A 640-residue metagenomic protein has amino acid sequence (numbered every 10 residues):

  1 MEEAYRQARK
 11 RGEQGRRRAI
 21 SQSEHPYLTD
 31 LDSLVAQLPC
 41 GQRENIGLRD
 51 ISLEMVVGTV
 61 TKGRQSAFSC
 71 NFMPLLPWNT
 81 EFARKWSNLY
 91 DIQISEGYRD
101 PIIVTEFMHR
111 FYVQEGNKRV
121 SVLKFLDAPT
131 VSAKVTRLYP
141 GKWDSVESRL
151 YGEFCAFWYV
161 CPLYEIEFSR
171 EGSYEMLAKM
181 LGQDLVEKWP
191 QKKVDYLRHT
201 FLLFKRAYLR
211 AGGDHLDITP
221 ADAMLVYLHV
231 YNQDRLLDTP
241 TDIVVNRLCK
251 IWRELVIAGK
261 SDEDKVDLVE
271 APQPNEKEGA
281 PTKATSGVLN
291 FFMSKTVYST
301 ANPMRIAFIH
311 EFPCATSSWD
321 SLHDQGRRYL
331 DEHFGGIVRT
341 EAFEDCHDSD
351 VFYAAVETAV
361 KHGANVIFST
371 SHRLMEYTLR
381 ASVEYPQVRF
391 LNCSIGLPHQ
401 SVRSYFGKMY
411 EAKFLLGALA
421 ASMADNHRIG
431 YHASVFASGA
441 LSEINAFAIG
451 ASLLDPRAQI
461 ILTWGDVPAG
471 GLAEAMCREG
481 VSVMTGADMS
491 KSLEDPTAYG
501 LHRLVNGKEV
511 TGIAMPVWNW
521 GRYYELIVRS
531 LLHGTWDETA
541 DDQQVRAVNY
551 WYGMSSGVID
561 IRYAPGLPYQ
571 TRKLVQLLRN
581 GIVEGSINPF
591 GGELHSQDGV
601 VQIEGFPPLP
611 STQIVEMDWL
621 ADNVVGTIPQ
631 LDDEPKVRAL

Functional and structural regions predicted by a protein language model:
M1-K118, K124-F125, R170-G182, P190 (+1 more regions): Short, charged/polar connector segments at secondary-structure boundaries
F107-M108, Q114-K179: Glycine- and acidic-residue-rich phosphate-binding/metal-coordinating active-site segment common to enzymes that handle
I306-Q325, L330, F343-S349, A437-L441: Extracytoplasmic "Venus flytrap"
R327, L415-A458, Q544-P565: An alpha-beta-alpha
G363-H372, L391-C393, V481-S490, V510-W518 (+1 more regions): Periplasmic-binding protein-like
V383-F406: Flexible loop/hinge segments that line or gate small-molecule binding clefts
Y405-H427, V517-E538: Hydrophobic alpha-helical segments within soluble ligand-binding/sensing domains
G534-T539, Q543-L640: Segments of small-molecule ligand-sensing domains
